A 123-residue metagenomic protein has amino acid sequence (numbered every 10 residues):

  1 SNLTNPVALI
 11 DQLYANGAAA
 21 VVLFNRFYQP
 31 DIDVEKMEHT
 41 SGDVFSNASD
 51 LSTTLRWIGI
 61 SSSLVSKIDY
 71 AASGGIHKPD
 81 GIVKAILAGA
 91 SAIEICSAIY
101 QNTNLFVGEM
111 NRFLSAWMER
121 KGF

Functional and structural regions predicted by a protein language model:
S1-A72, H77-C96: Alpha/beta enzyme core
P30-N47, I99-G122: C-terminal helical cap(s) of enzyme catalytic domains, especially alpha/beta-barrels
I86-G89, E119-F123: C-terminal extensions
